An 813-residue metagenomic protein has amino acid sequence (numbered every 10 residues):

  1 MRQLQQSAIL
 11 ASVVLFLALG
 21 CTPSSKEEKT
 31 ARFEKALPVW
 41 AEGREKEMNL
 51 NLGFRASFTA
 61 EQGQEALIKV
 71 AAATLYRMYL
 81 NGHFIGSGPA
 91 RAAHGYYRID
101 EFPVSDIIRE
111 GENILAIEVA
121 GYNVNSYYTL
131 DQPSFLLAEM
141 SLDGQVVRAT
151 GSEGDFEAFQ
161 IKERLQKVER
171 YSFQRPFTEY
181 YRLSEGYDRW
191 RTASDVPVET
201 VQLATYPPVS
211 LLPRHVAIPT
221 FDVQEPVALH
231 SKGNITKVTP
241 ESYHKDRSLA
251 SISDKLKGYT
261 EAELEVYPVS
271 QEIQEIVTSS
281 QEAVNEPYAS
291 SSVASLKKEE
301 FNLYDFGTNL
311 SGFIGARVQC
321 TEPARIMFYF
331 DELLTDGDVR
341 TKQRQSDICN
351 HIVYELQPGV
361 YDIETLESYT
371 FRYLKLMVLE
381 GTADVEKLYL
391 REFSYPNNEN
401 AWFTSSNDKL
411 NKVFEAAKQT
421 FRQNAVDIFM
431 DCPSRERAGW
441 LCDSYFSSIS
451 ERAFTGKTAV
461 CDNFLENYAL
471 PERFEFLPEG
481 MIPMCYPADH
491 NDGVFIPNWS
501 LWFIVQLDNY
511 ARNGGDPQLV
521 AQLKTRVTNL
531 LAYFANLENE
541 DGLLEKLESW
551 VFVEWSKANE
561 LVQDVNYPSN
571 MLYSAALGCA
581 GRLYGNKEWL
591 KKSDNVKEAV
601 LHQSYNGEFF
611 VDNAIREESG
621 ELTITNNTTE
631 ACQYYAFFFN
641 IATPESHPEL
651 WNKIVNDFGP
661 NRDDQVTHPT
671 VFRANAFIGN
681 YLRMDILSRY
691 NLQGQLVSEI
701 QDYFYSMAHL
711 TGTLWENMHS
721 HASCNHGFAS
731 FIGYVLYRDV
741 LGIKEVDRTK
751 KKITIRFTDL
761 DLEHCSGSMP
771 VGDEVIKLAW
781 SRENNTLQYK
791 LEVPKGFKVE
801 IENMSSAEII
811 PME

Functional and structural regions predicted by a protein language model:
M1-I9: Bacterial N-terminal signal peptides that target proteins for export
A18-G20: C-terminal motif of bacterial Sec signal peptides marking the signal peptidase cleavage site
T22, L67, G307, S766-D773: Short, solvent-exposed secondary-structure boundary motifs
S25-S434, D443, A459-V460, P478 (+2 more regions): Extracellular/oxidizing-compartment recognition motifs
M78, I85, L115-I117, M140 (+11 more regions): Hydrophobic beta-strand residues in large extracellular and virion-surface proteins
T365, F371-Y373, F797-E813: C-terminal beta-strand-rich structural cap/linker in extracellular carbohydrate-active enzymes
G439-K790, K795-S805: Active-site core of glycosidic bond-cleaving carbohydrate-active enzymes
